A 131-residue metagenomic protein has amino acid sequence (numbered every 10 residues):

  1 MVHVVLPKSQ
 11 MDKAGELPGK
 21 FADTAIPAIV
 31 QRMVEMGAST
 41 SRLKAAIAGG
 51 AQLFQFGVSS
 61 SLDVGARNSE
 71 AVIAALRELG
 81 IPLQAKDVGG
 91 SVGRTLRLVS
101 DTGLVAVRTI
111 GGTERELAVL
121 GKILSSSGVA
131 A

Functional and structural regions predicted by a protein language model:
M1-M36: Conserved mixed alpha/beta catalytic, RNA-binding, or beta-rich assembly cores of soluble enzyme, regulatory
V5-Q10, G49-L53, G89-S91: Acidic, glycine-rich active-site loops and adjacent beta-strand->loop/helix elements that engage anionic groups
K20-T24, A28, A38, R42 (+3 more regions): Conserved active-site and cofactor/substrate-binding residues in soluble primary-metabolism enzymes
Q31-S39, Q52, R77-I81, D101: Generic secondary-structure signature for well-ordered alpha-helical cores
S41-G49: Short glycine-rich phosphate-binding loop at a beta-alpha junction
L43-K44, F56, I81-P82: Surface-exposed interaction patches
Q52-G65: Phosphate/ribose-phosphate-bearing ligand recognition and processing surfaces, centered on ADP-ribose/NAD(+/P+) systems
G65-A131: Divalent-metal-activated hydrolytic enzyme cores
